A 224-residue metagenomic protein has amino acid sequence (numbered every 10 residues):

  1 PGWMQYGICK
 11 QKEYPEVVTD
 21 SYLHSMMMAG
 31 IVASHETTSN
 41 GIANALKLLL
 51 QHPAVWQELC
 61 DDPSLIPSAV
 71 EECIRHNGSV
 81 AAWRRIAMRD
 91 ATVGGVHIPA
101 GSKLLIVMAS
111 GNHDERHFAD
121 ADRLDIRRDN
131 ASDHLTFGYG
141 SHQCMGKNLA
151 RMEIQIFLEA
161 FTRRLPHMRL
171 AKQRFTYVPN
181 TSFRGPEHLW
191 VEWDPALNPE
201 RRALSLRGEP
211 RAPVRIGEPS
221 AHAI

Functional and structural regions predicted by a protein language model:
P1-I224: Cytochrome P450
